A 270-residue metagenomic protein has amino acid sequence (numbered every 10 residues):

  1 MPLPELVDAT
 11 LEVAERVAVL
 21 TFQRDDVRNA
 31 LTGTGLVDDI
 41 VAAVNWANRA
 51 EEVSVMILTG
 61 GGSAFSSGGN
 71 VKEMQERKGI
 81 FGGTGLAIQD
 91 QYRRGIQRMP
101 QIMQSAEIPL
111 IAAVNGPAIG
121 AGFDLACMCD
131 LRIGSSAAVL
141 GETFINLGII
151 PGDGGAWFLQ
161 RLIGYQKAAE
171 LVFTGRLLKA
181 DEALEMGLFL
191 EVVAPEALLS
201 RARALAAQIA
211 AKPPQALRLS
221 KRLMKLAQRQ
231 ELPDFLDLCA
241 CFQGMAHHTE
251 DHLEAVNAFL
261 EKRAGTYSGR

Functional and structural regions predicted by a protein language model:
M1-A9, N257-R270: Terminal low-complexity tails and localization/encapsulation signals of metabolic enzymes
M1-G61: Conserved CoA-thioester-binding segment of acyl-CoA-metabolizing enzymes
L20, R24, I40, L58 (+7 more regions): Terminal peptide-recognition signature
V27, G60-I102, A118, G148 (+1 more regions): Glycine- (often His-adjacent) and acidic-residue-rich active-site loop that binds/positions the CoA thioester
G35-D39, G95, I102, R201 (+4 more regions): Charged catalytic carboxylate motif
Q101-Q215, H248-T249, L253-N257, R263 (+1 more regions): Crotonase-fold acyl-CoA enzyme core
L171-G175, S220-L223, C239, Q243 (+1 more regions): Short alpha-helical scaffolding segments that buttress acidic/His motifs in well-ordered protein cores
